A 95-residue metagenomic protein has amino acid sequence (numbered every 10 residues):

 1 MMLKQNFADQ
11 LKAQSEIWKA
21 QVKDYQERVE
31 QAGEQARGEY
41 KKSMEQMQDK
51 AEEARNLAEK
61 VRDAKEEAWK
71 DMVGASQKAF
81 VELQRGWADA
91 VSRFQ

Functional and structural regions predicted by a protein language model:
K4-F94: Amphipathic alpha-helical membrane/lipid-surface binding segments
